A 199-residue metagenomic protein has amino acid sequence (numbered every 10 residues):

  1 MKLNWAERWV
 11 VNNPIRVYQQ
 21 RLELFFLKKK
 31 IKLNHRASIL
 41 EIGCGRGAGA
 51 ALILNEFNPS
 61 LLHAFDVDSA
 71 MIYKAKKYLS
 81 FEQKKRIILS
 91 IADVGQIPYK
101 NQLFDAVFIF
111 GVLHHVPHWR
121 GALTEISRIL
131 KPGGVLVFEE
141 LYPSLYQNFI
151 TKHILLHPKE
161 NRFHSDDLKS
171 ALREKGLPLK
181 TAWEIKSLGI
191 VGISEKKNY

Functional and structural regions predicted by a protein language model:
L3-R21: Class I SAM-dependent methyltransferase Rossmann-like catalytic core, especially the SAM/SAH-binding loop
V11, R16-V17, V137-G192: C-terminal alpha-helical "lid/dimerization" subdomain adjacent to the S-adenosyl-L-methionine
Y18-H35: Conserved alpha-helix/loop element of class I SAM-dependent methyltransferases that forms part of the SAM/SAH-binding
R36-G45: Conserved class I S-adenosyl-L-methionine
R46-Q96: Class I SAM-dependent methyltransferase SAM/SAH-binding core
G95-A106: A short acidic, Gly/Pro-enriched loop at the edge of an enzyme's catalytic core that lines a small-molecule cofactor
A106-P117: A short SAM/SAH-binding and catalytic strip from SAM-dependent methyltransferases
R120-P132: A short glycine-rich, Lys/Arg-flanked "PGG" loop and its adjoining helix->strand segment in the class I
